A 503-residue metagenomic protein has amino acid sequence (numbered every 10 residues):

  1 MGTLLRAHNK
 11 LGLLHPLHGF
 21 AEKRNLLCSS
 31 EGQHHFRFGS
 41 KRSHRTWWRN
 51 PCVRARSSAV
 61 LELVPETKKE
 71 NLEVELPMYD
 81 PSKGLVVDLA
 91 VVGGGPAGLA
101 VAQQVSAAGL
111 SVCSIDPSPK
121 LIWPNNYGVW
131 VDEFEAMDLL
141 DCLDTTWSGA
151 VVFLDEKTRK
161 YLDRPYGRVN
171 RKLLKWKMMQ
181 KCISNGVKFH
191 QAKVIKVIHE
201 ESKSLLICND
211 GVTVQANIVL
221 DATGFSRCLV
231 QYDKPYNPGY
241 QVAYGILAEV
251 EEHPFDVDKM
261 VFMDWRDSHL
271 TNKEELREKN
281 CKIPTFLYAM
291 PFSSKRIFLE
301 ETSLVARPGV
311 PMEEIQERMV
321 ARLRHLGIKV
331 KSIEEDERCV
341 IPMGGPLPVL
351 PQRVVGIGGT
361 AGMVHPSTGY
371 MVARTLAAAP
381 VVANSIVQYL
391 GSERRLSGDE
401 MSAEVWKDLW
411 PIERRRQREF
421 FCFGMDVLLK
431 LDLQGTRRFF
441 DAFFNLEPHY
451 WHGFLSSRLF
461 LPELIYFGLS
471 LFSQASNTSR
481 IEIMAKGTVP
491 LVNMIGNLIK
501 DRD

Functional and structural regions predicted by a protein language model:
M1-T46, C52: N-terminal chloroplast transit peptides
P65-S114: N-terminal Rossmann-like FAD-binding beta1-loop-alpha1 element of flavoenzymes
A100-E156: N-terminal FAD cofactor-binding segment of flavoenzymes
Q104, A108, K181-S332, P342-L350 (+1 more regions): Predominantly flavin-linked oxidoreductase catalytic cores and closely associated redox partners
P284, R338-I357, P411-E419, L428-L433: FAD-binding beta-loop-beta segment adjacent to the flavin cofactor pocket
R307-E337, A377-E404: Flavin-binding catalytic cores
G362-A383: A conserved FAD-binding loop/helix module that cradles the flavin
P380-D503: Long, low-complexity C-terminal extensions of enzymes
